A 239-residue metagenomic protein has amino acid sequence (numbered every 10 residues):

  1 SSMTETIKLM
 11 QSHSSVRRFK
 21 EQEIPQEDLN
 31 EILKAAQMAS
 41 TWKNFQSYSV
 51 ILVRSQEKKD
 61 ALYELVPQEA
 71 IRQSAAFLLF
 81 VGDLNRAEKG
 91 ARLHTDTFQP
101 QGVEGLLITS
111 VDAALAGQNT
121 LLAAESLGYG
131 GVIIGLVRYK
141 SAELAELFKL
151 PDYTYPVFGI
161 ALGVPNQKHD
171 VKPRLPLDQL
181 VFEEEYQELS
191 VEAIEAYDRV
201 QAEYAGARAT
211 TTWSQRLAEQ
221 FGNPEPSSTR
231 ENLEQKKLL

Functional and structural regions predicted by a protein language model:
S1-L239: Acidic, surface-exposed loops and disordered segments
